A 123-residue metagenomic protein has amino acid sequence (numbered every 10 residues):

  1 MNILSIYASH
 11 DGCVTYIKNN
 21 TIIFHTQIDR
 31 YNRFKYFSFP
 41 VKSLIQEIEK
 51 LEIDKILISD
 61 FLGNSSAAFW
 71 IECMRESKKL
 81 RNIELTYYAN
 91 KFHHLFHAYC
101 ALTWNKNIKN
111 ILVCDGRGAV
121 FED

Functional and structural regions predicted by a protein language model:
M1-D123: Short acidic/glycine-rich loops and adjacent helix/strand connectors that line catalytic pockets where negatively
